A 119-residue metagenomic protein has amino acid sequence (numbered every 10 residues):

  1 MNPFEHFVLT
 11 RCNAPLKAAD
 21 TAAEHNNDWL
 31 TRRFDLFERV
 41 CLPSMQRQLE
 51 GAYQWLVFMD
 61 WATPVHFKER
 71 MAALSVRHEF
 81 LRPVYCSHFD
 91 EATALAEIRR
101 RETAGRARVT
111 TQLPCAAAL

Functional and structural regions predicted by a protein language model:
E5-T10, H25, M45, Q54-F58: Hydrophobic targeting segments
F7-T21, D60, C86: Short loop/turn segments at strand-loop or loop-helix junctions that form parts of catalytic or ligand-binding pockets
H25-W29, C41-A52, A73-H78: Short, acidic, metal-binding catalytic loop of nucleotide-sugar glycosyltransferases
A52-A62, Y85-S87: Short beta-strand/loop segment that forms part of the nucleotide-sugar
V65-A72: Acidic helix N-cap motif at the loop->helix transition within catalytic regions of sugar-transfer enzymes
E79-F89: Conserved donor nucleotide-binding strand/loop of the catalytic core
D90-E102: Glycine-rich, basic loop-to-helix element that forms the pyrophosphate-binding segment of sugar-nucleotide handling
A104-L119: Short beta-strand-to-loop acidic/aromatic patch adjacent to the donor-nucleotide binding site
